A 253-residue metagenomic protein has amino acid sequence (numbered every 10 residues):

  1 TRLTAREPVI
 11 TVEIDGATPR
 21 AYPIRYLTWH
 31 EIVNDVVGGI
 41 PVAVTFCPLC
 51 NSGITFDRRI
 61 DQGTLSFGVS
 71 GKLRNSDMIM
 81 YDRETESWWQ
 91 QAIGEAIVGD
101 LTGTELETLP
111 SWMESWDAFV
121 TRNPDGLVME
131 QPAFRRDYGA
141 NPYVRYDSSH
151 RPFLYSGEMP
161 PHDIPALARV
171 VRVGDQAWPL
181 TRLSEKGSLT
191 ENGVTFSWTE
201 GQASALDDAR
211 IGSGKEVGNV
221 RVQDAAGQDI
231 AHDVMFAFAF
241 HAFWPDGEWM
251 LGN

Functional and structural regions predicted by a protein language model:
T1-N253: Mid-to-C-terminal functional-domain signal that highlights helix-capping/loop sites within ligand-binding modules
